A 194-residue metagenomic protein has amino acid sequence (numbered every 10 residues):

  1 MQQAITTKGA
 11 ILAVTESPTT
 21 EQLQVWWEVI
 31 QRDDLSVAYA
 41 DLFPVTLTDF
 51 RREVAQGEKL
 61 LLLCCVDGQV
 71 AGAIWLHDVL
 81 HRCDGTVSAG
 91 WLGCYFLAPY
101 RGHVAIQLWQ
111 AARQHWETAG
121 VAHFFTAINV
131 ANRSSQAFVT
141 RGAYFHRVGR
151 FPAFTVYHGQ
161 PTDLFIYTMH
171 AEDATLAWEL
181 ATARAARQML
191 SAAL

Functional and structural regions predicted by a protein language model:
M1-E28, A171-L194: Conserved N-terminal entry element of GNAT/NAT acetyltransferase domains
W27-F43: Helix-loop element at the rim of GNAT/NAT acetyltransferase active sites that forms part of the acceptor-substrate
F43-V87, G93-Y100: Acetyl-CoA-dependent GNAT
Q69-G72, S134, P161: Glycine-rich acetyl-CoA-binding "A-motif" of GNAT/NAT acetyltransferases
R101-H115, A137, R141: Conserved acetyl-CoA-binding loop-helix of GNAT-fold acetyltransferases
E117-I128: Conserved GNAT acetyl-CoA-binding A-motif
T126-Q136: Conserved beta-strand-loop-alpha-helix junction that forms the acyl-donor binding cleft
A127-I128, F145-T162: Conserved catalytic-core motifs of GNAT/GCN5-like acyltransferases
